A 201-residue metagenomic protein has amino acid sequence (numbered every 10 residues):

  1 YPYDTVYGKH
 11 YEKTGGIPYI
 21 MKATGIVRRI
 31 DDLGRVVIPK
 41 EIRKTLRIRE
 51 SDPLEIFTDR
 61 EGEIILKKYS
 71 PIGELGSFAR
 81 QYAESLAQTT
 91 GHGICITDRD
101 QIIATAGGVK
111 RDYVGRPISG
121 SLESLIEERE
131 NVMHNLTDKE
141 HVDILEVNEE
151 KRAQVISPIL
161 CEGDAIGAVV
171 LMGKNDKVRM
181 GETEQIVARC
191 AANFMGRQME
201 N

Functional and structural regions predicted by a protein language model:
Y1-I20: Short, Lys/Arg-enriched N-terminal segments with co-localized hydrophobic residues within the first ~10-30 amino acids
I20-M21, I48, S85-Q88, E146-K151: Short loop/turn motifs at secondary-structure junctions and domain boundaries
V27-T105: Intrinsically disordered, low-complexity terminal regulatory regions
G76-S85, I118-L122, A168-N201: Juxtadomain coupling helices with adjacent low-complexity linkers
E84-E146: Structured interaction and signal-relay segments at domain junctions
T105, G167-A168: Short glycine-/small-residue motifs
A153-L160: A short, aliphatic-rich beta-strand micro-motif
